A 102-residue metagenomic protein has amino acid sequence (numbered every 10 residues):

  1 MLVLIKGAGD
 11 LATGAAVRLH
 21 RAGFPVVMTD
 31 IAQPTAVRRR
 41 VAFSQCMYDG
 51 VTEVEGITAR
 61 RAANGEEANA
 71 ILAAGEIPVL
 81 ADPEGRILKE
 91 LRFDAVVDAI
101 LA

Functional and structural regions predicted by a protein language model:
M1-A102: Buried, small/hydrophobic-residue-enriched core segments of structured protein domains
